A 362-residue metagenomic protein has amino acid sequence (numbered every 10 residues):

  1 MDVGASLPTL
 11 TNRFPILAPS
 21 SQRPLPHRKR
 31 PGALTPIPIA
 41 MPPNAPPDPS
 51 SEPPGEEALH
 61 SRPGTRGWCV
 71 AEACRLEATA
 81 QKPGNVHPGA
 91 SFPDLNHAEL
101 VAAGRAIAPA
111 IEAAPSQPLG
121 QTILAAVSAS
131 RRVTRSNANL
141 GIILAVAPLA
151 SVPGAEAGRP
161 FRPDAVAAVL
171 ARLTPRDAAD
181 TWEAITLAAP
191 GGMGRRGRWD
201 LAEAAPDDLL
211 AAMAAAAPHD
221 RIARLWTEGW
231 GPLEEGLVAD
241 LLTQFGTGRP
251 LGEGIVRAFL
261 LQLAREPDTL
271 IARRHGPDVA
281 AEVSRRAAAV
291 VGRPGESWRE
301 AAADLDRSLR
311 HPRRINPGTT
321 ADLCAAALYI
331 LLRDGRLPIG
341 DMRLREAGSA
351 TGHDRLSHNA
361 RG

Functional and structural regions predicted by a protein language model:
M1-N12: Extreme N-terminal basic, low-complexity initiation segments that serve as generic localization/processing leaders
V3, A18, L34-P36: Intrinsically disordered, low-complexity segments enriched in serine/proline and basic residues
S6, S20-S21, S50-S51, S349 (+1 more regions): Serine residues within intrinsically disordered or low-complexity segments
R23, R30: Cationic, low-complexity basic patches in intrinsically disordered or flexible, solvent-exposed regions
M41-Q117, P153-P312, D334-G348, G352-H353 (+1 more regions): Phosphate-rich cofactor/ligand-interacting catalytic cores and adjacent structured alpha/beta frameworks
A110-R159: Long, hydrophobic/aromatic-enriched structural stretches that serve as scaffold segments
T134-P148, R313-Y329: Conserved phosphate/anionic-ligand binding catalytic regions in large, soluble enzymes, centered on
